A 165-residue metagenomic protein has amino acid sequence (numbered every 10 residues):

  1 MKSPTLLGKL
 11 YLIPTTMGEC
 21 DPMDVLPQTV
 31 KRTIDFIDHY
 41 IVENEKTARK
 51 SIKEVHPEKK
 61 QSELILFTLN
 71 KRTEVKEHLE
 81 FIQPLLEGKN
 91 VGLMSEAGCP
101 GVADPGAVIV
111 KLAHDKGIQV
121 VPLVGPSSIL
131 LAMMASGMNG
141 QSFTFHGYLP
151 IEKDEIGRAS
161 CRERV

Functional and structural regions predicted by a protein language model:
M1-L69: Glycine-rich, flexible N-terminal cofactor/catalytic loop recognition
K2-C20, T33, S127, L131-R164: Beta-strand/loop-alpha-helix module characteristic of Rossmann-like adenine-cofactor folds
T29, K76-F81, E155-R158: Short acidic active-site motifs
T29-F36, P84, V108-K116, S160-R162: Catalytic-core regions built around general acid/base machinery
K53, N70-Q83: Short, structured surface patches at the beginning of a domain
K59-T68, V120, G140-G147: Short hydrophobic/aromatic-enriched beta-strand-loop microsegments
F67-V75, Y148-E152: Conserved helicase motor
L86-T144: Short glycine-cluster motifs
